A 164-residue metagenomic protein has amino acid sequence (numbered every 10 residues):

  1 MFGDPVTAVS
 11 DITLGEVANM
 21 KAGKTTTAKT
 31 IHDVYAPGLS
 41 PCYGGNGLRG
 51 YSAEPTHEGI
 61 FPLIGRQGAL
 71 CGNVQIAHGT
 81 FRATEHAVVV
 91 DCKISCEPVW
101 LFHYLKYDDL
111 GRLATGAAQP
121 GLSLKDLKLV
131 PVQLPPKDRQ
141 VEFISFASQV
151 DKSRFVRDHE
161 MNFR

Functional and structural regions predicted by a protein language model:
M1-A28, D33-N46, K137-R164: Non-catalytic DNA-recognition/assembly elements of restriction-modification systems
M1-A8, A87-E97, G111-R112, L122-S145 (+1 more regions): Proline-centric
V17-M20, Y104, L113: Residues that form generic nucleotide/phosphate-binding pockets
A28, Y35, G72-N73, L113-A114: Short, flexible segments with low predicted structural confidence
G44-K106, T115-Q119, S123-L127: A short beta-sheet element
